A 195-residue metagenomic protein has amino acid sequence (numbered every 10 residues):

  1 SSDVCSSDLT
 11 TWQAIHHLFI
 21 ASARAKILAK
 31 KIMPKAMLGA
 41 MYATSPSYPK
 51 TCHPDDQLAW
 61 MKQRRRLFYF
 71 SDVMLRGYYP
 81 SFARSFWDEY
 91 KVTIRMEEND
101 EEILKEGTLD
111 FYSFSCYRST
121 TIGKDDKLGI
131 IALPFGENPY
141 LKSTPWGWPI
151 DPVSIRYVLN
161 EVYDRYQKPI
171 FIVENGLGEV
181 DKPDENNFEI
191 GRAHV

Functional and structural regions predicted by a protein language model:
S1-R192: Active-site region of glycoside hydrolase catalytic domains
